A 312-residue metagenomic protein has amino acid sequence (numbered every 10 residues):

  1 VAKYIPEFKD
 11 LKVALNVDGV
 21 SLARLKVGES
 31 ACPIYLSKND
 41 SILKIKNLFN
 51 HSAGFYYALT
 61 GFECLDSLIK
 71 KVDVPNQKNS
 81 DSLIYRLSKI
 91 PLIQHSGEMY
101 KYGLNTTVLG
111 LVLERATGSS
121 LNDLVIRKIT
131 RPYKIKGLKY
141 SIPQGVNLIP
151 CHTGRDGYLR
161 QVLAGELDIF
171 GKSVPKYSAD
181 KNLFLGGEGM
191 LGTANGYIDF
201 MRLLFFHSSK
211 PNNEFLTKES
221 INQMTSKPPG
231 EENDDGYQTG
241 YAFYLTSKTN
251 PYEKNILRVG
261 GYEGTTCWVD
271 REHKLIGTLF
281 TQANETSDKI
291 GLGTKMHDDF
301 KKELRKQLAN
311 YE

Functional and structural regions predicted by a protein language model:
V1: Acidic-enriched catalytic cores of C-N bond-cleaving enzymes acting on peptides and small amides
P6, D10-Y252: Short, surface-exposed loop or secondary-structure junction motifs that flank catalytic or metal-binding residues
F206, S220, T225-E232, K248-T249 (+1 more regions): Short, gly/Ser/Thr-rich active-site loops of penicillin-recognizing serine hydrolases
D235-Y237, N255, F280, K289-G291: Short conserved micro-motifs at the rims of enzyme active sites and ligand-binding pockets
Y241, N255, T265-C267: Residue-level detector of beta-strand structural context in well-folded domains
R258-G261: Short loop/turn motifs at secondary-structure junctions and domain boundaries
E263-I276: Short, surface-exposed beta-strand/loop micro-motifs that present aromatic residues
K274-S287: Short, well-ordered beta-strand elements
